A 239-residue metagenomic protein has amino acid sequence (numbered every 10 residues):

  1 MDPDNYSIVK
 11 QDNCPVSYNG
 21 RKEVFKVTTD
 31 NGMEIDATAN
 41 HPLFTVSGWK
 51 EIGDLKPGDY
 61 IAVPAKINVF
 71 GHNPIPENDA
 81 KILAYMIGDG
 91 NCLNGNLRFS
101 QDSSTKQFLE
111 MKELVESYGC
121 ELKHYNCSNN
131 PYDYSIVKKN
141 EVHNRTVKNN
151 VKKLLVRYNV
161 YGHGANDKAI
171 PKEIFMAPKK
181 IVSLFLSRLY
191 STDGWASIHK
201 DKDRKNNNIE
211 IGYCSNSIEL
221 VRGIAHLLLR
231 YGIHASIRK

Functional and structural regions predicted by a protein language model:
M1-D12: Long, charge-dense accessory insertions within large macromolecular proteins
P15-K239: Intein-associated homing endonuclease modules of the LAGLIDADG/DOD-type, together with closely related HINT-family
